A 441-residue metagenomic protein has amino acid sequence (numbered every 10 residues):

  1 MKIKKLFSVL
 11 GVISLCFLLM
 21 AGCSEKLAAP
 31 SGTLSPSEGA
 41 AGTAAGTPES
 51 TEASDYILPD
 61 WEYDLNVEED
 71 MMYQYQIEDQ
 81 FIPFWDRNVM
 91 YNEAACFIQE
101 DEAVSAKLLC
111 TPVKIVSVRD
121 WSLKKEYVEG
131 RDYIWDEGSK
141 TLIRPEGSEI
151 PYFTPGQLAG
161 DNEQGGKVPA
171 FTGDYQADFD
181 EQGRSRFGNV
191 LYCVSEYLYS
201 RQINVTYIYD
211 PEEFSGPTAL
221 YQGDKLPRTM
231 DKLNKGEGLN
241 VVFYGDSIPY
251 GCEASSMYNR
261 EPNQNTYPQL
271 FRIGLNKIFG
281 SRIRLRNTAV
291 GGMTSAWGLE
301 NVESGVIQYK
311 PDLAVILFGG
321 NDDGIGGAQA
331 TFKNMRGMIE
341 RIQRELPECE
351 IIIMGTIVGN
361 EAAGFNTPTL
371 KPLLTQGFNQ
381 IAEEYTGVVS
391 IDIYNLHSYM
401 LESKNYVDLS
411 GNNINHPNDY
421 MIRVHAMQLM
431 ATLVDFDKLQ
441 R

Functional and structural regions predicted by a protein language model:
K5-E25: Sec-dependent N-terminal signal peptides of Gram-positive bacterial secreted proteins and lipoproteins
M20-E38, T43, T47: Sec-dependent signal peptide cleavage junction
A53-S139, I143-G216: Extended beta-strand solenoid/passenger and fiber regions
P155, G216-P217, C252-M257, G298-L299 (+2 more regions): Short, solvent-exposed loop/turn and secondary-structure capping segments
P211-T288, N301-K310: Serine-esterase "nucleophile elbow" of acetyl-processing enzymes
N240-V242, R272-G274, F279-Y309, A314-I316 (+3 more regions): Internal alpha/beta domain cores that form substrate/cofactor-binding pockets in large enzymes and binding proteins
S247-G251, V290-A296, G320-I325, I357-A362 (+2 more regions): Solvent-exposed loop/turn segments at secondary-structure junctions within structured extracellular/periplasmic domains
T356-R441: Catalytic His-Asp segment of secreted/periplasmic serine-dependent ester chemistry enzymes
